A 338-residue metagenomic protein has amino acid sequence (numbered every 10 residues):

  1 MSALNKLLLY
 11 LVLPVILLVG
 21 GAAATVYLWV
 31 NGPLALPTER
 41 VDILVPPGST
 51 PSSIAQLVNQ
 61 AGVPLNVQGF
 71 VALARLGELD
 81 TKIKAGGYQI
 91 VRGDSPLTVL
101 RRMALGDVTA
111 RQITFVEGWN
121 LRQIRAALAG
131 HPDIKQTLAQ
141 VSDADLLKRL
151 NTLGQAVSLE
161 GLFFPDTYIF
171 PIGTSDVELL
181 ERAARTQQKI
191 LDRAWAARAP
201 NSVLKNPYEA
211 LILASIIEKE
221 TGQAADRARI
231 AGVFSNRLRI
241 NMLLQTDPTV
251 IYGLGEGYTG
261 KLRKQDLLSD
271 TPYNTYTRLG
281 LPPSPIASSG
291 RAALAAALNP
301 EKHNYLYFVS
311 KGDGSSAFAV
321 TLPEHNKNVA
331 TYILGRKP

Functional and structural regions predicted by a protein language model:
M1-L7: Short, Lys/Arg-rich N-terminal segment immediately upstream of the first membrane anchor
L9-L13, R40, T81-K82, W119-Q123 (+3 more regions): Short low-complexity stretches enriched in small and charged residues
Y10-A23: Hydrophobic membrane-insertion alpha-helices, especially the h-region of bacterial N-terminal signal peptides
A22, Y27-L191: Signal peptide-directed extracytoplasmic domains
T50, A126, G130-K135, R149-P338: Bacterial extracytoplasmic/cell-wall-associated proteins, especially those involved in peptidoglycan
